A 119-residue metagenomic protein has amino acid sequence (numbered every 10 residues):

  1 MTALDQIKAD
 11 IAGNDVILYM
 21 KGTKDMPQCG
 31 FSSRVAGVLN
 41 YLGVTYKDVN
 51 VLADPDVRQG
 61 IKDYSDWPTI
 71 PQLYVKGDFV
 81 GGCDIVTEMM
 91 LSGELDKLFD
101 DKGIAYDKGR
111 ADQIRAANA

Functional and structural regions predicted by a protein language model:
M1-I17, R110, I114-A119: N-terminal leader/targeting and pre-domain segments
I7-T45: Local sequence-structure signature of Cys/Sec-based thiol-disulfide redox active-site neighborhoods
I17, Y64-V75, G81-D84: Structural micro-motif
Y19-K21, L52-D54, K76: Structured beta-strand/turn binding interfaces of compact recognition modules in eukaryotic regulators
C29, F99-A119: Short, solvent-exposed cationic patches
N40-G60, Y64-P68: Thiol-based oxidoreductase modules, predominantly thioredoxin-like and allied folds used for disulfide exchange
Q59-I70, K108-A116: Short Fe-S-cluster ligation motifs
V75-K108: Non-catalytic, surface beta->alpha helical segment in thiol-disulfide oxidoreductase systems
